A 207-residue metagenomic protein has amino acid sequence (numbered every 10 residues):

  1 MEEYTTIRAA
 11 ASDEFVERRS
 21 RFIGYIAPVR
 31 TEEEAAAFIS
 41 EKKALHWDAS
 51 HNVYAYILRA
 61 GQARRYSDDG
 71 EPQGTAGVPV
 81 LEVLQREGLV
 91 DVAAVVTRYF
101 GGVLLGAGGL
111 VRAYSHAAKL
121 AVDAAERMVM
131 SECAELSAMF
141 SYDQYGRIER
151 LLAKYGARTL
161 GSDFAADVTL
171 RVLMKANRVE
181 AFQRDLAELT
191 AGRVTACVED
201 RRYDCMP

Functional and structural regions predicted by a protein language model:
M1-T75, C197-P207: C-terminal regulatory domains involved in ligand/effector binding and gene-expression control
G24-Y25, Y54, D91-A94, E135-S137 (+1 more regions): Structural motif
A76-A125: Active-site beta-strand/loop microenvironment that shapes enzyme catalytic pockets
R127-Q144, V172: Short glycine-/aliphatic-rich beta-strand segments at the starts of folded cytosolic domains
M139-A157: Short amphipathic alpha-helix segments
I148-K154, A181-T190: Short amphipathic alpha-helices in soluble, non-transmembrane regions that often serve as interface/regulatory elements
T159-D163, T190-P207: Conserved short beta-strand edge segments in small beta-sheet-based binding/regulatory domains
V172, R178-A181: Terminal, non-globular segments
